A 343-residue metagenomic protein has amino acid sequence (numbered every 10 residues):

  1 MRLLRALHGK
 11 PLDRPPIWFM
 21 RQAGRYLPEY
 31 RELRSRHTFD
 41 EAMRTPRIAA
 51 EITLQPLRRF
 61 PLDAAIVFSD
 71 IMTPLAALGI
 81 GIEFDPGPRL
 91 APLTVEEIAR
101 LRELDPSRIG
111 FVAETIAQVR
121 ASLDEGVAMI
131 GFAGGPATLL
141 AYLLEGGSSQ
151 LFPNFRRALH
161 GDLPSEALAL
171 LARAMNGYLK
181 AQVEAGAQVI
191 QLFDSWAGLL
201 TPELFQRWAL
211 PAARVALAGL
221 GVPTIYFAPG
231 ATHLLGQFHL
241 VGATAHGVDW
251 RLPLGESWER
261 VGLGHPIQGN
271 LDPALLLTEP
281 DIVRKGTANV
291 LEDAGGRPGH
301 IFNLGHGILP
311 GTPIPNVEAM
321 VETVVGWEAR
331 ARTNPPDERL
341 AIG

Functional and structural regions predicted by a protein language model:
M1-F84, V215, I314-D337, A341-G343: N-terminal basic, low-complexity leaders that serve as flexible interaction/assembly modules and, when applicable, as
I17-R25, P88-L90, V222-F227, W258: Short low-complexity stretches enriched in small and charged residues
S35-T38, E96-D105, R157-P164: Short glycine/proline- and acidic residue-enriched helix-loop micro-motifs that form flexible lids or anion-recognition
E41-R44, A99-I109, P273-L277: The substrate-binding groove and active-site-proximal loops of carbohydrate-active enzymes, especially glycoside
A64-E83, P92-L93, A99-D105, A187-F205 (+1 more regions): Glycine-rich, proline-tolerant flexible connector loops at the mouths of alpha/beta enzymes
E83-V95, S149-R156: A charged helix-plus-loop insertion that forms the helical arch/lid used to bind and gate nucleic-acid substrates
P86-S122: A gly/proline- and charged-residue-enriched helix-loop-helix capping module
R108-G343: Active-site loop segments of alpha/beta catalytic cores
